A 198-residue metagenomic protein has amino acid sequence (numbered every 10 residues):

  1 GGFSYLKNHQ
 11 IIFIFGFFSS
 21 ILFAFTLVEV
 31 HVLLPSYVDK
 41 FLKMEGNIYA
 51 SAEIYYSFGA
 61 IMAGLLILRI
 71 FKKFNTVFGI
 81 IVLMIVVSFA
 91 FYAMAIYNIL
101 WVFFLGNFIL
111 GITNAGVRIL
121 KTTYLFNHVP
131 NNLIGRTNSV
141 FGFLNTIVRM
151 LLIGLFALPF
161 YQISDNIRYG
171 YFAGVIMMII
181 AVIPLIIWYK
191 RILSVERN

Functional and structural regions predicted by a protein language model:
G1-G16: Juxtamembrane intracellular "pre-TM" segments in multi-pass secondary transporters
K7, S19-I21, S51-A52, G106: A short, structure-level motif marking secondary-structure boundaries and short turns
K7-N8, T26, D39, K43: Residues at helix-coil transition
I12-F13, V30, L133: Short phosphate-engaging motifs
I14-F23, F141, N145: Alpha-helical segments in transporter systems
L22-H31, R149: Conserved extracellular-gate-facing transmembrane-helix segments in secondary transporters
L34-N198: C-terminal transmembrane bundle of multi-pass solute transporters/carriers
